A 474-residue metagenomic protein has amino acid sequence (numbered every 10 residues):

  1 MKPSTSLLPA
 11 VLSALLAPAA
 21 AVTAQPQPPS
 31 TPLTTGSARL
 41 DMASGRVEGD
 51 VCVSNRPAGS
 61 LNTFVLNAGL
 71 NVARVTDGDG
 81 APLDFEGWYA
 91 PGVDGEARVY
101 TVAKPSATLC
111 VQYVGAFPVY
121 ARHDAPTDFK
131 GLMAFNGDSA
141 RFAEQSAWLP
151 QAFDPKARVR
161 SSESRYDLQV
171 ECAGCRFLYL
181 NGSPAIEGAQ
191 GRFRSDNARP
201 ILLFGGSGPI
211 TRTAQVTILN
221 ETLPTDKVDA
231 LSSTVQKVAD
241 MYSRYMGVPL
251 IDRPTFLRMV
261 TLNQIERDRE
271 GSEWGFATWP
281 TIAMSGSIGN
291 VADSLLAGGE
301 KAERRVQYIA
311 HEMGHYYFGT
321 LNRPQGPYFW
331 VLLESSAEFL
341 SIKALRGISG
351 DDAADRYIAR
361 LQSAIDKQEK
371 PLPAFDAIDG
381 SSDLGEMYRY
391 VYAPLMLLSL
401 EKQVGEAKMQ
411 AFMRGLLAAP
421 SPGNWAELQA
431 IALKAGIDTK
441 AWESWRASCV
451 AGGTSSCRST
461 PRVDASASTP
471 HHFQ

Functional and structural regions predicted by a protein language model:
Q27-S30, R39-D50, T76, S421-Q474: Beta/coil-rich, acidic/histidine-enriched accessory regions frequently appended to metallopeptidases
E48-F64, A68: Ligand-binding face of N-terminal immunoglobulin V-set domains in extracellular IgSF glycoproteins
V51, N71, Q112-V114, P155-L180 (+2 more regions): Zn2+-dependent metallopeptidase catalytic core
L61-E86, R165, V170-L178: Solvent-exposed beta-hairpin/edge-strand motifs
G69-K130: A surface-exposed beta-strand-loop module
C110-F204: Extended, low-hydrophobicity, Ser/Thr/Pro/Gly-biased non-transmembrane segments
P209-Q325, F329: Juxtacatalytic substrate-recognition/specificity segment
Y328-L395, Q403, P420, S444-F473: Acidic/His/Gly-enriched intrinsically disordered linker/tail segments that often contain short helix/coil "MoRF-like"
